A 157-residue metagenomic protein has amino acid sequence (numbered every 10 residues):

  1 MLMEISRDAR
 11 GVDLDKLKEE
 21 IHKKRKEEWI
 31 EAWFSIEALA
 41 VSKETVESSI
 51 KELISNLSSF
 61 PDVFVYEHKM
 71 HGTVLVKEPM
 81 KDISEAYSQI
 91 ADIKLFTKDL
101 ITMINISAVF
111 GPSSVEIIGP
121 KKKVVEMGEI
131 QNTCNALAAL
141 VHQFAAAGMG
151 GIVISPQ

Functional and structural regions predicted by a protein language model:
L2-Q157: Long, contiguous binding/interaction regions
